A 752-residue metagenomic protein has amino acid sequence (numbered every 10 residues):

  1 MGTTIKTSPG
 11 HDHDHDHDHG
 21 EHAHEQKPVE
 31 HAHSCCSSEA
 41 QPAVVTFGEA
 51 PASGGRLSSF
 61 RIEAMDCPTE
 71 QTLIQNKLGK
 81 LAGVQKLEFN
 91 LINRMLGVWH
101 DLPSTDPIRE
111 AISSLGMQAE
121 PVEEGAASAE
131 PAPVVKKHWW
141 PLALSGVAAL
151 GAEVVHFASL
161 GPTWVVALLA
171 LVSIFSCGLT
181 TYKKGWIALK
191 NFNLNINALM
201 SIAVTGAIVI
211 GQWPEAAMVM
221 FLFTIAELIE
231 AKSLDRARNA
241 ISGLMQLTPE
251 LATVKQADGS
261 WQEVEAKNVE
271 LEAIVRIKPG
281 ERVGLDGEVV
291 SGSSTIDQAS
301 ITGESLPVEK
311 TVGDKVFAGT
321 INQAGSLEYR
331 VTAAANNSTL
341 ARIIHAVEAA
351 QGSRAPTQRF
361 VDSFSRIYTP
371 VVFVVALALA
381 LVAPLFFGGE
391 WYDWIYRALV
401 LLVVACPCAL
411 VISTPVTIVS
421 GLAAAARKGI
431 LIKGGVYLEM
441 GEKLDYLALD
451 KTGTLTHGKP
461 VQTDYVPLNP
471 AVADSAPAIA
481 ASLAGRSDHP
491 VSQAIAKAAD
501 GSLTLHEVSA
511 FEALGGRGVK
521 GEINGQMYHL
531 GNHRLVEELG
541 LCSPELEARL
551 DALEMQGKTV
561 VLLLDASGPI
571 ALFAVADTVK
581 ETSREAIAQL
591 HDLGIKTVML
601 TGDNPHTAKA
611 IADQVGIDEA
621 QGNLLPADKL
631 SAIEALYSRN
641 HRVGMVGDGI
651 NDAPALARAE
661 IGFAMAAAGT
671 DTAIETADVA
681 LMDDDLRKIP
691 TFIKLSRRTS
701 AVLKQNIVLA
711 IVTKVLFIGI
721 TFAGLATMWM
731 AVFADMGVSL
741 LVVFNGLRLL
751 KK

Functional and structural regions predicted by a protein language model:
M1-W164, L247, D258-A266, H345-S353: Flexible metal-binding regulatory segments at protein termini and peripheral loops
T4, V154-S159, Y182-G185, K190 (+9 more regions): Membrane-embedded alpha-helical bundles of multi-pass transporters
G55, I523-G525, G557-T559, D565-Q705 (+1 more regions): Conserved ATP-binding TGD loop and adjacent catalytic N/P-domain core of P-type ATPases
A82-V98, T105, G243-N337, G435-A480 (+1 more regions): Conserved cytosolic catalytic loops of P-type ATPases
E110-A129, P133, E153, A170-K255 (+6 more regions): Actuator/coupling domain of P-type ATPases
W139-L150, F360-G388, R397-P407, I412-P415 (+1 more regions): Bilayer-spanning, highly hydrophobic alpha-helical transmembrane segments
N197-S201, A237, E250, I301 (+6 more regions): Conserved catalytic phosphorylation-site environment of P-type ATPases
Q462-I595, P605, I617-A632: P-type ATPase nucleotide-binding
